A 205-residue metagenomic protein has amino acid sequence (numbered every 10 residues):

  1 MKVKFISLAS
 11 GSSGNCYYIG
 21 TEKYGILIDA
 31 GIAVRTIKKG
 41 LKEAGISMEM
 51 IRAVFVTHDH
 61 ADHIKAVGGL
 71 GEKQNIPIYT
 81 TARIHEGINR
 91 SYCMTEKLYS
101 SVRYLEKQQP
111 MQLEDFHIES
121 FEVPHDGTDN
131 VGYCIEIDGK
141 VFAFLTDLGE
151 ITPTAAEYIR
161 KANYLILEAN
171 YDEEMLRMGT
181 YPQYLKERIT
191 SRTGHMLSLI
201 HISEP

Functional and structural regions predicted by a protein language model:
M1-A44, D129-D147, Y164: Conserved beta-strand hairpin/beta-sheet module of binuclear metal-dependent hydrolase folds, prominently
S13, I64, G149-P153, S198: Structural motif corresponding to alpha-helix initiation and N-cap regions
I28-G31, R52-D59, Y79-A82, A143-T146 (+1 more regions): Active-site neighborhood of phospho(di)ester-bond hydrolases with catalytic His/Asp-centered motifs
R35-T81: Active-site metal-binding motif and surrounding structural segment of the metallo-beta-lactamase
I51, Y99, A162-N163: Short, well-ordered alpha-helix to beta-strand connector turns
A82-G132, E136-G139: Metallo-beta-lactamase
F116-T193: Active-site-proximal loop/helix segment associated with metal-binding centers of metalloenzymes
I200-P205: Residue-level detector of conserved catalytic or cofactor/ligand-binding positions in enzyme active sites
